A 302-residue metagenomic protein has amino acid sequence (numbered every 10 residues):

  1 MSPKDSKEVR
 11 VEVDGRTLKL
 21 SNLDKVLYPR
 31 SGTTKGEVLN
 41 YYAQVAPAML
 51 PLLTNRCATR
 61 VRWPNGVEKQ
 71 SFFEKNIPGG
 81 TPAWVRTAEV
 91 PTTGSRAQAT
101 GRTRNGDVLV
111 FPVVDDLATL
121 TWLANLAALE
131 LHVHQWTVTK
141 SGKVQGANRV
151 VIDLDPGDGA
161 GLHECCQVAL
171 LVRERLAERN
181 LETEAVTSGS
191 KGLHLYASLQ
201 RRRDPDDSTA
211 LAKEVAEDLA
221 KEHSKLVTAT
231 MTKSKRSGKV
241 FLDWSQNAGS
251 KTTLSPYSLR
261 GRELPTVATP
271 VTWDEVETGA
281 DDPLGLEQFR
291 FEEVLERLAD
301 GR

Functional and structural regions predicted by a protein language model:
M1-G32, L39, T54, R96-Q98 (+5 more regions): C-terminal accessory nucleic-acid interaction domains of nucleic acid-metabolism proteins
S2-V144: Active-site loop/lid in soluble adenylation, ligation, and acyl-transfer enzymes
V26, A48, G66, G79 (+5 more regions): Short loop/turn segments at secondary-structure transitions that flank enzyme active sites
G32, G189-G192: Glycine-centered flexibility sites
V61-P64, T183-G189, T230-S234: Short beta-strand
G106-S188, S198-D207: Signature for HUH/AEP ssDNA processing cores
H194-Q200, V240-W244: A short beta-strand motif that forms the metal-chelation/ATP-contact edge of phosphoryl-transfer active sites
